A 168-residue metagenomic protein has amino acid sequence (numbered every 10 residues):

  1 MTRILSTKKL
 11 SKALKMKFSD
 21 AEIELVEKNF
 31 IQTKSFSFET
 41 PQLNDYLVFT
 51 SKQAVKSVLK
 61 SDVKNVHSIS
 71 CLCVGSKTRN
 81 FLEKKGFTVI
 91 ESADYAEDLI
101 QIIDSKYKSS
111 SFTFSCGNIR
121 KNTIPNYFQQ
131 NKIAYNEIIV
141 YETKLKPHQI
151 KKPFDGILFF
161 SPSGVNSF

Functional and structural regions predicted by a protein language model:
M1-F168: Signature of uroporphyrinogen-III synthase
